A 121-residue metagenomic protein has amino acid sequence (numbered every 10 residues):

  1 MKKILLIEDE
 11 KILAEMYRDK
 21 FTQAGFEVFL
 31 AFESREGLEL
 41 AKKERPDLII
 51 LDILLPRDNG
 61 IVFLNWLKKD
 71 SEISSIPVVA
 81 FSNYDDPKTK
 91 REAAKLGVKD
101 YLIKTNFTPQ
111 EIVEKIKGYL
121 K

Functional and structural regions predicted by a protein language model:
E8: Conserved acidic carboxylate
E15-Q23: Charged docking surfaces used in two-component/phosphorelay signaling
G25-F32, L40: Short hydrophobic/Thr-rich beta-strand motif most characteristic of the beta2 strand and flanking loop of CheY-like
E33-E36, N59-N65: Acidic catalytic/metal-coordinating carboxylates
D52, S82: Active-site residues of response regulator receiver
P56, D86: The feature encodes the CheY-like receiver
G60, K69, A93-D100: As written
